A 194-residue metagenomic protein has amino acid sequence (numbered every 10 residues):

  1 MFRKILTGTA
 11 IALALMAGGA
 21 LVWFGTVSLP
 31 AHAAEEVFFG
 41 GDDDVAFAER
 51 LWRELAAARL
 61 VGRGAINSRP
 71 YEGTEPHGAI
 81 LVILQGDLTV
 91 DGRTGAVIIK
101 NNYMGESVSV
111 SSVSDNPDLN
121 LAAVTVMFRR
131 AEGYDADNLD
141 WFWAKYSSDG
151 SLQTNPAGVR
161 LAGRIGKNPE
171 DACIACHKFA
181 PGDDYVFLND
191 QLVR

Functional and structural regions predicted by a protein language model:
M1-L13: Bacterial N-terminal signal peptides that target proteins for export
A10-W23: Bacterial N-terminal signal peptides
M16, V45, Y134-A136: Intrinsically disordered, low-complexity regions enriched in Ser/Pro/Gly/Gln/His and often acidic
G19, A48, D137-L139: Acidic, low-complexity intrinsically disordered regions
L21-A33: Signal peptide processing junction and immediate N-terminal pro/mature segment of secreted/exported proteins
V22, L51, D140-F142: Residues in intrinsically disordered, low-complexity segments of regulatory proteins
A31-M104: N-terminal secretory signal peptides
A34-F39, V90, T94-R194: Sequence context surrounding c-type heme c attachment/ligation sites in exported
